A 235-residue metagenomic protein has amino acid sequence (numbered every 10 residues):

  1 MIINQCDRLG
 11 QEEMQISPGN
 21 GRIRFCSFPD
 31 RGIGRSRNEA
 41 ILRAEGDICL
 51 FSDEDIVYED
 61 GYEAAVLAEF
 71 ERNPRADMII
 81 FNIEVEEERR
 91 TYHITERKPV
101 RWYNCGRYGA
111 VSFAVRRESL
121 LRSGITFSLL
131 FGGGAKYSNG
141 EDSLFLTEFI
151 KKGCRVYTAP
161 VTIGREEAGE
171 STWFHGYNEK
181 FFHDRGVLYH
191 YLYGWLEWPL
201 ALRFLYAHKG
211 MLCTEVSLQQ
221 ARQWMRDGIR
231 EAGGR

Functional and structural regions predicted by a protein language model:
M1-S27: Acidic donor-binding segment of Leloir-type glycosyltransferases
F25-A44: Glycine-rich, basic loop-to-helix element that forms the pyrophosphate-binding segment of sugar-nucleotide handling
E45-G46, G109-T126: Conserved nucleotide-sugar donor-binding and metal-coordinating catalytic region shared by glycosyltransferases
C49: Short aromatic/hydrophobic "clamp" motif used to bind/position activated sugar donors
V57, G61-H93: Conserved donor NDP-sugar-binding/catalytic core segment of glycosyltransferases
F127-L129, G153-R165, Y177-N178: Catalytic beta-strand/loop signature of glycosyltransferases that borders the donor
G132-L144: Acidic donor-binding loop at a coil-to-helix junction in glycosyltransferase catalytic cores that engages
Y177-G186, H190-R235: Non-catalytic, C-terminal membrane-associated alpha-helical segments of glycosyltransferases
